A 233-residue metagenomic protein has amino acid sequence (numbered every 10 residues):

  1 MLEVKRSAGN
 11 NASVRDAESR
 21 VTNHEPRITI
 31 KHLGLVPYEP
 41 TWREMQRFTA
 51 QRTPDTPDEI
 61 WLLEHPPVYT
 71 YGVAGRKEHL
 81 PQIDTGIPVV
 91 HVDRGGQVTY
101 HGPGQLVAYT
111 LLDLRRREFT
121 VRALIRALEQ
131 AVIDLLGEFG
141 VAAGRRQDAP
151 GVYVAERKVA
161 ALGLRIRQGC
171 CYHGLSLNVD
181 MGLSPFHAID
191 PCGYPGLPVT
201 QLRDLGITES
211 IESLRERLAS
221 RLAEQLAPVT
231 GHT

Functional and structural regions predicted by a protein language model:
L2, Y172, L183-T233: C-terminal accessory segment of soluble enzyme catalytic cores
L2-E18, N23-V159, S184, T208-E212: N-terminal lobe of the biotin/lipoate ligase/transferase fold
G75, I166, G193: A short beta-strand motif that forms part of the nucleic acid-binding face of small beta-barrel RNA-binding folds
A161-G163: Beta-strand scaffold of nucleotide-dependent catalytic cores
G169: Histidine-centered active-site microenvironments of extracellular/periplasmic hydrolases and transferases
S176-G182: A conserved non-catalytic segment of reverse transcriptases and RNA-directed RNA polymerases corresponding to the late
